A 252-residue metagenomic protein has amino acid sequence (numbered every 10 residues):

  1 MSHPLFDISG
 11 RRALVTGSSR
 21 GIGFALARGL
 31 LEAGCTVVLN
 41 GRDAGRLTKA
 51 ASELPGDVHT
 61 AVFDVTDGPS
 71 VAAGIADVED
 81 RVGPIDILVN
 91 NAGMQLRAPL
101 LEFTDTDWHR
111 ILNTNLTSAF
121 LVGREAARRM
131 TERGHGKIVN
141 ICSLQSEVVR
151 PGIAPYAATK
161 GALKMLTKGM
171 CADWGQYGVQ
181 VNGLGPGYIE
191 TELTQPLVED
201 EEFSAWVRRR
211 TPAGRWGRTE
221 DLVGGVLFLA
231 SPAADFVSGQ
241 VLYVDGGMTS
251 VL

Functional and structural regions predicted by a protein language model:
S2-P4, V148, L227, S238-L252: Short C-terminal tail/terminal secondary-structure segment of NAD(P)H-dependent dehydrogenase/reductase domains
R12, S19-R20: Conserved glycine-rich cofactor-binding loop
P99-L100, D107-L112, I138, F203 (+1 more regions): Substrate-binding pocket helix/loop in short-chain dehydrogenase/reductase
G123, T159, T167: Active-site helix of classical SDR
R128, A172-D173, D235: Alpha-helical segment proximal to the catalytic Tyr-Lys
S143: Residue(s) in the substrate-gating loop at a strand-loop-helix junction that position the organic substrate next
G175, Q180, V237-G239: Short, small/polar-rich loop/turn modules that mediate ligand/substrate recognition or access, typified
